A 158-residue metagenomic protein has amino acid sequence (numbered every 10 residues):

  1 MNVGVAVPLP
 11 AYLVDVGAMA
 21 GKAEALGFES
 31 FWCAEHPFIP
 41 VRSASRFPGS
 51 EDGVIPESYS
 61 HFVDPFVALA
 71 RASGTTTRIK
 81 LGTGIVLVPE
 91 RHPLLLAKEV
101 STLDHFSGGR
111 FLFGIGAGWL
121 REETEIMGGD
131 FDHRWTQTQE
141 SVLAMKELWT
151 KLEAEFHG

Functional and structural regions predicted by a protein language model:
M1-T75: N-terminal beta1-alpha1-beta2 module of alpha/beta enzyme domains
V41-A44, D52-I55, I79, T83-G158: Internal, glycine-rich beta/alpha segment that forms the wall or movable "lid" of small-molecule/cofactor binding
